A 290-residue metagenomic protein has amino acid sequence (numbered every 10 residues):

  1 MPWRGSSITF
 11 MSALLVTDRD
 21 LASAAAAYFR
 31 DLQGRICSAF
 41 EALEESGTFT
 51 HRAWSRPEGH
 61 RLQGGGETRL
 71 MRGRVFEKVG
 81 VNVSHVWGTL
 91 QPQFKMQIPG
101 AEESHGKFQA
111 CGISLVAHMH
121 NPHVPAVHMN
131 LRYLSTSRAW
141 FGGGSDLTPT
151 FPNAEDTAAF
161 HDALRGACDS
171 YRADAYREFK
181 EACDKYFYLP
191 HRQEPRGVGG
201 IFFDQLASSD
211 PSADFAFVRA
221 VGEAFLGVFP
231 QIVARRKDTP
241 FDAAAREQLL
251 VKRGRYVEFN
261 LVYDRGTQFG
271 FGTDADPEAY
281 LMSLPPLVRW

Functional and structural regions predicted by a protein language model:
T17-P99, D210-V262: Gly/Pro-rich turn-and-neighbor structural signature
L21, N121, S137, L147-N153 (+2 more regions): A generic structural motif
G65-G143: Internal mixed beta-strand/loop scaffold within catalytic domains of large alpha/beta enzymes
G80, Q109-C111, A139-T148, E194-S209 (+1 more regions): Glycine-rich, often proline-containing surface loops adjacent to acidic residues and nearby aromatics that form
S137-F179: Compact, glycine/acidic-enriched structural inserts
A167-F217, I232-A234: Long, charged, mostly alpha-helical binding arms that flank functional sites
T267-W290: Long, contiguous binding/interaction regions
